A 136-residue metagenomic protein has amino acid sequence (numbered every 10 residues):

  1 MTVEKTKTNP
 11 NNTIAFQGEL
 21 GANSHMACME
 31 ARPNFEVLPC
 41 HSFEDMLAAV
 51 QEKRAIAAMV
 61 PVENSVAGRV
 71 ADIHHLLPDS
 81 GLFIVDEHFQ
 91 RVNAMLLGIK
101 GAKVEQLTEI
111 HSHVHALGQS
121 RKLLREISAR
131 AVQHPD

Functional and structural regions predicted by a protein language model:
M1-D136: Domain-level signature for soluble enzymes in the chorismate/prephenate branch of the shikimate pathway
